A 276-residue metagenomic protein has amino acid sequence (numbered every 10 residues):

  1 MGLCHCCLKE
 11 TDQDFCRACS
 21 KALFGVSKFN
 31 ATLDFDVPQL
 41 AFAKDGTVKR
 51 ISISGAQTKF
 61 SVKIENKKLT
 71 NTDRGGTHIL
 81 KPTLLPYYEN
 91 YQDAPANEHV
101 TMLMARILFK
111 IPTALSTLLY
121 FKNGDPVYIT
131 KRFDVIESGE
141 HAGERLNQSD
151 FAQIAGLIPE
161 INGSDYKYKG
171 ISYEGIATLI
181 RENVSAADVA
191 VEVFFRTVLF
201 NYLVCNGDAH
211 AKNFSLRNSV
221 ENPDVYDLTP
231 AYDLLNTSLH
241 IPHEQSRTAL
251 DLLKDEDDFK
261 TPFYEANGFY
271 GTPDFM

Functional and structural regions predicted by a protein language model:
M1-Q39, E182, A186, N222-L228: Regulatory N- and C-terminal appendages and interdomain linkers associated with kinase/kinase-like NTP transferase
L23-A43, T77, K81, A105 (+1 more regions): Short, charge-rich amphipathic segments
K28-L33, V62, E137, K169-V184 (+1 more regions): A short, terminal or domain-edge coil/loop segment
P38-G163: Conserved ATP-binding subdomain of kinase catalytic cores across diverse folds
P86, N183, N201, Y270-P273: Alpha-helix C-capping/helix-to-loop hinge sites
D93-F109, K169-H243: Conserved kinase catalytic-core segment
I111-P112, A186, Y270-F275: Short coil/loop linkers at secondary-structure junctions
D150-E174, L179, N218-F275: Catalytic-core segments of enzymes that bind and process phosphorylated/nucleotide-bearing substrates
